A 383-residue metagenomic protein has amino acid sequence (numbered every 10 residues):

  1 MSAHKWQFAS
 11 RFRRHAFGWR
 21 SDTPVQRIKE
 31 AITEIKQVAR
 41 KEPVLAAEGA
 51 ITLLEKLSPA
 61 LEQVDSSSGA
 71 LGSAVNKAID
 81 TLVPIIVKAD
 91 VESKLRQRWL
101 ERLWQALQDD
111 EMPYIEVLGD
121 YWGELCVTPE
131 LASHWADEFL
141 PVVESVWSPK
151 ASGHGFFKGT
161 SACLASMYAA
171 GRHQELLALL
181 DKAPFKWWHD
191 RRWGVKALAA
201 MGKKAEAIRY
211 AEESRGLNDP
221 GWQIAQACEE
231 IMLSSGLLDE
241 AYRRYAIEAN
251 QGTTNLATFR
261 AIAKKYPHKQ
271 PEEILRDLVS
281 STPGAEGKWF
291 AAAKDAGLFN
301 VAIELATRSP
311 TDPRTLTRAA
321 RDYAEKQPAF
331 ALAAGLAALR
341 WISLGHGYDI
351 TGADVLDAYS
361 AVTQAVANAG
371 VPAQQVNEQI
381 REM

Functional and structural regions predicted by a protein language model:
M1-M383: Eukaryote-biased, non-catalytic alpha-solenoid scaffold regions
